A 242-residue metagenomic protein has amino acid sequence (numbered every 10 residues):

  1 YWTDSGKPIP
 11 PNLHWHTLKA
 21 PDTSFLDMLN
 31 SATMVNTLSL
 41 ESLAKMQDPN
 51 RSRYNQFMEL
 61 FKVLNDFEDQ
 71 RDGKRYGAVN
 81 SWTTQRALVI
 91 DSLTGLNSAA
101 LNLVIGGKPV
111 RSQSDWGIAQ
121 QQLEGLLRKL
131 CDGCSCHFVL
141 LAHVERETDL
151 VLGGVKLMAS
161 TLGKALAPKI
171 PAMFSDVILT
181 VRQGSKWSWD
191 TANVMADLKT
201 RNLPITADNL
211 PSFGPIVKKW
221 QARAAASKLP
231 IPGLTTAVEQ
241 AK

Functional and structural regions predicted by a protein language model:
Y1-D72, G77-T84, G95: Conserved P-loop
T3-P8, K19-T23, L93-G95, V144-D149 (+2 more regions): Conserved nucleotide-binding/hydrolysis micro-motifs of P-loop NTPases
L13, L88, W189: A broad, low-specificity signal marking well-ordered, structured residues that form hydrophobic/aromatic
V35-Q47, L127-C136, V177-S185, V217-R223 (+1 more regions): Noncatalytic linker/hinge segments flanking ATPase motor cores
V63-Q70, L96-A99, G133, M173 (+1 more regions): Conserved, well-folded catalytic cores of nucleic-acid-processing and energy-transducing macromolecular machines
G77-K169: P-loop NTPase motor core
C136-P215: Phosphate-binding/switch region of NTP-binding enzymes
T200-K242: NTP-binding/hydrolysis catalytic cores, primarily Walker-type P-loop NTPases
